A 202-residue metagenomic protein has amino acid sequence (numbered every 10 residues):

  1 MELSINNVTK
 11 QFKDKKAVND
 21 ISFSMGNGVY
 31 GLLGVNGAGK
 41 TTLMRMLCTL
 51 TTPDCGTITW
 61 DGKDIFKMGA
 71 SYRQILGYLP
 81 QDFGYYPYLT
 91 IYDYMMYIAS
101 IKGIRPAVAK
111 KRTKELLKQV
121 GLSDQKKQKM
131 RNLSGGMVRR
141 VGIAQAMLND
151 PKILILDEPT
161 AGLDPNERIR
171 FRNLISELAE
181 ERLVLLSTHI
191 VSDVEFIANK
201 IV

Functional and structural regions predicted by a protein language model:
V35-G39: Walker A (P-loop) phosphate-binding loop of ABC-type ATPase nucleotide-binding domains
C48: Helix-to-loop junction immediately C-terminal to a conserved catalytic motif
G56-K67, S71-Y72: Conserved ABC transporter NBD signature motif
M96, S100, A107-Q125: Conserved ABC ATPase "signature" region
K129-L133: Conserved ABC ATPase signature
L154-D157: Catalytic Walker B motif of ABC-type/P-loop ATPase nucleotide-binding domains
